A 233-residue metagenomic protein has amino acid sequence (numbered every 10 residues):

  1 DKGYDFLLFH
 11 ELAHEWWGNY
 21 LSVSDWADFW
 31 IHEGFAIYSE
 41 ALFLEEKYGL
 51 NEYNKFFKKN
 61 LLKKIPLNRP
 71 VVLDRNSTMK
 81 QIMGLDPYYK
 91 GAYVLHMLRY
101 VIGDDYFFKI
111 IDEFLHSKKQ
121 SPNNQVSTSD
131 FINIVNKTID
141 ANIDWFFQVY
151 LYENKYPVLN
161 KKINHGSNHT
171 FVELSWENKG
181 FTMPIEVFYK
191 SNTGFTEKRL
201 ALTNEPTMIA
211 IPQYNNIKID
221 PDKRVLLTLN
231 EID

Functional and structural regions predicted by a protein language model:
D1-G3, D74-M83, L115-K118: Active-site-adjacent structural elements in folded domains
D1-N54: Zinc-dependent metallopeptidase catalytic helix centered on the HExxH motif and its immediate flanking segment
K2, I31, P66, Y89-Y93: Short, solvent-exposed loop/turn segments at the edges of secondary structure
H10-E15, L62-R75: Active-site-adjacent bridging/hinge elements
K47-N68, I102: Proline-centered turn/helix-capping motifs that create local helix->coil transitions or kinks
G84-S167, V172: Amphipathic alpha-helical substructures
I143-D144, L159, I163-P221: Beta-strand-rich binding/interaction modules
P221-D233: Short acidic/polar inter-strand loop motif in beta-rich domains
